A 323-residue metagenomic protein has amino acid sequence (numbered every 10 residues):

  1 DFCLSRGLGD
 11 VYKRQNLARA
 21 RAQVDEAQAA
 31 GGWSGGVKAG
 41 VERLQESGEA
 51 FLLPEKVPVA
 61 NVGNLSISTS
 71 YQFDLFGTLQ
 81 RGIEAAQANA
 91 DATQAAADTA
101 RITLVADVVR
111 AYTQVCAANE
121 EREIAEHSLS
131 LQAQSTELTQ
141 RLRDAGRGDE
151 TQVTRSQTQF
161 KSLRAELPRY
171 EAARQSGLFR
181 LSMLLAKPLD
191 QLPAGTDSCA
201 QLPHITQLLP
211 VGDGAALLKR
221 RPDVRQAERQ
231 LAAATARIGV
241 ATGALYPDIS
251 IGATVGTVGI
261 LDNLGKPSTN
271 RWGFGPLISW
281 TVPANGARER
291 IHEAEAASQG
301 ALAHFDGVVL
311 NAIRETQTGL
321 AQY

Functional and structural regions predicted by a protein language model:
D1-L8, Y12: Single conserved hydrophobic/aromatic residue that forms the stacking wall/gate of nucleotide- or nucleobase-binding
S5-R6, V41-S68, Q191-P210, G239 (+1 more regions): Small/polar, glycine/serine/threonine/aspartate-rich low-complexity segments that form flexible
G9-D10, Q72, G214, R220-D223: Short loop-to-helix capping motifs
K13-G36: Feature captures the FAD/FMN-dependent oxidoreductase FAD-binding
Q28-A29, F73-R101, T151, R155 (+4 more regions): Sec/SRP-type N-terminal targeting helices
Q28-A39, Q45-E46, T99-D107: Short, flexible active-site-proximal loops enriched in glycine and acidic residues
L79, A88, A95-D213, Q322: Periplasmic alpha-helical coiled-coil/stalk elements that build and connect Gram-negative outer-membrane
